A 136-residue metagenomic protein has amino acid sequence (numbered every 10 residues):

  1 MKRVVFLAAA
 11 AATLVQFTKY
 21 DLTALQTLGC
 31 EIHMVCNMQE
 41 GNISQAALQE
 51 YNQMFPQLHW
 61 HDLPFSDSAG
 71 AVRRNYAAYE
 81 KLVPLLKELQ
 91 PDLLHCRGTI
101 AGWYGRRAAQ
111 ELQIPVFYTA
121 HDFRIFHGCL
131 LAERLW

Functional and structural regions predicted by a protein language model:
R3, E31, Q90-L93, P115: Structural signature of beta-strand start/N-cap positions in the alpha/beta core of ABC transporter nucleotide-binding
R3-V5, A109-F126: Active-site proximal beta-strand in glycosyltransferases
F6-R74: N-terminal strand-loop element at the rim of the active site of nucleotide-sugar-dependent glycosyltransferases
Q16-T18, S44-Q45, Y104-R107, G128-C129: Short glycine-/acidic-enriched loop or helix-start segments at secondary-structure transitions that form or flank
F17, R73-E80, P115-F117, R124-W136: Nucleotide-sugar donor phosphate/pyrophosphate-binding loop at the beta->alpha transition of glycosyltransferases
D62-L94, W103, R107-E111, R134-W136: An amphipathic, basic-hydrophobic alpha-helix
C96-G102, A120: Short His-centered aromatic/hydrophobic patch
